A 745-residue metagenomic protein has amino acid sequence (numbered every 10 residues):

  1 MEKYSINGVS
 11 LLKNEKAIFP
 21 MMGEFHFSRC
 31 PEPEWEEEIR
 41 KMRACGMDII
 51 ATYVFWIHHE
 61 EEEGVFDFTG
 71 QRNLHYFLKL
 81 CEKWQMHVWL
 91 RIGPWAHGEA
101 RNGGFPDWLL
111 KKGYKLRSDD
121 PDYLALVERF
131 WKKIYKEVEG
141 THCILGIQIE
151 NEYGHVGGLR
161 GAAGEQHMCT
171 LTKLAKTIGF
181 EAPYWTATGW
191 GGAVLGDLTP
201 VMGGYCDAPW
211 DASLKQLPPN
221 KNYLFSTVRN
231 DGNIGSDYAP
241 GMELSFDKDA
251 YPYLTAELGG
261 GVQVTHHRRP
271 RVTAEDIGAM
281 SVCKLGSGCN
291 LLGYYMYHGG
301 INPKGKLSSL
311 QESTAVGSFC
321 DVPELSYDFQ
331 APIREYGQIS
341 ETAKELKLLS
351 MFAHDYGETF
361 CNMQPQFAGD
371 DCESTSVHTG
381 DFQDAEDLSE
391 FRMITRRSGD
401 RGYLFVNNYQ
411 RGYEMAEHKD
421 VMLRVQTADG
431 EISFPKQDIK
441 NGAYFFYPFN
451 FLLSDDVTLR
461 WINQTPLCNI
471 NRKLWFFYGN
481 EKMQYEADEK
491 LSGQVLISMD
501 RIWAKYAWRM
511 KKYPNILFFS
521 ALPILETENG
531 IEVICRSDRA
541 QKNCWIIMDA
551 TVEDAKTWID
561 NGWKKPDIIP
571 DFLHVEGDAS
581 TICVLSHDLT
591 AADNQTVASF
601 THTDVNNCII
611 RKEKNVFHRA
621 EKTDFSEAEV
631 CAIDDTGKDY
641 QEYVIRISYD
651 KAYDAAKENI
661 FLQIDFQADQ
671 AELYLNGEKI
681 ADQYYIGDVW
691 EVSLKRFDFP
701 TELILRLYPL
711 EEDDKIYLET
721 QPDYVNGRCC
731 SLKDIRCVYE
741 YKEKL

Functional and structural regions predicted by a protein language model:
M1-I49, K79, Y741: N-terminal carbohydrate-binding accessory modules
P20-E32, F55-L74, L110-R129, E150-E165 (+3 more regions): The substrate-binding groove and active-site-proximal loops of carbohydrate-active enzymes, especially glycoside
W35-N102, K176: Aromatic-lined substrate-binding rim segments of carbohydrate-active enzymes
G64-R72, P94-P121, A125, R129-Y135 (+5 more regions): Aromatic- and acidic-residue-enriched segments that line the glycan-binding/catalytic groove of carbohydrate-active
K112, L124-K136, C143-L145, G154 (+9 more regions): Carbohydrate-binding surfaces of carbohydrate-active enzymes
E152-P183, T188-N230, S236, I301-L307 (+2 more regions): Substrate-binding cleft/loops of secretory-pathway carbohydrate-active enzymes
G196-H266, M280, C320-V322, S326 (+1 more regions): Glycoside hydrolase catalytic-domain groove-lining segments
Y653-L675, L705-R706: Aromatic-lined ligand-binding clefts that engage carbohydrates, nucleic acids, or primary amines
